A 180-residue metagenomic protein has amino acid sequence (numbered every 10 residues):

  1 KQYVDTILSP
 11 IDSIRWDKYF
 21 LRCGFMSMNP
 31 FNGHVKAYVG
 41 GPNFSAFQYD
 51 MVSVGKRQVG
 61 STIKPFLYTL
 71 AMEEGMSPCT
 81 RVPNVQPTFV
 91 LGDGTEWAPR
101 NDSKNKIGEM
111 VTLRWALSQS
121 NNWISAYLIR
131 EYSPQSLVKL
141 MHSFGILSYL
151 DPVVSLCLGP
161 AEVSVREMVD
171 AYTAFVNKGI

Functional and structural regions predicted by a protein language model:
K1-I63, C79-T80, Q135-M141, V153-S155: Periplasmic/cell-envelope proteins involved in peptidoglycan metabolism and beta-lactam response
K18, R22-V35, I63, T69 (+2 more regions): C-terminal substrate/ligand-recognition segments
P30, S45-A46, M72-T80, L147-Y149 (+1 more regions): Secondary-structure transition/capping motifs at alpha-helix termini and the adjoining loop/turn into the next element
N32, P42-A46, Q58, T88-V90 (+4 more regions): Solvent-exposed loop/turn segments at secondary-structure junctions within structured extracellular/periplasmic domains
N32-G33, G55-N84, A116, A171-F175: Active-site SXXK
A46, I63, Y68, C79 (+6 more regions): Extracytoplasmic/secreted envelope proteins and their assembly/folding machinery, especially bacterial periplasmic
S77-L137, N177: Conserved catalytic neighborhood of penicillin-recognizing serine enzymes
S143-I180: Active-site-proximal helix/loop microenvironment of the serine DD-peptidase/beta-lactamase transpeptidase fold
